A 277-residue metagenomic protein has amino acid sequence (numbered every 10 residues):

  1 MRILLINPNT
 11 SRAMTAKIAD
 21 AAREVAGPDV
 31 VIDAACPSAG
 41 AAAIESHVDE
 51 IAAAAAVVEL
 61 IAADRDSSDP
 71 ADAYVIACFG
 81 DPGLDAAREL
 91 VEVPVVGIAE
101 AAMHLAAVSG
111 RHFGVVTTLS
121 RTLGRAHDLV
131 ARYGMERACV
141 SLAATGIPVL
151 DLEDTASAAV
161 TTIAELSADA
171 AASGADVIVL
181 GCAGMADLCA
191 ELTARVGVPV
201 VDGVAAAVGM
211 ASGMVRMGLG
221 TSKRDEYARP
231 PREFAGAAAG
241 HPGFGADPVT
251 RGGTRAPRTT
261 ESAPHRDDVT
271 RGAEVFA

Functional and structural regions predicted by a protein language model:
I3-V25: N-terminal beta1-alpha1 ligand-phosphate binding loop
L5, S68-C78, A175-A183: Periplasmic-binding protein-like
A13, A107-A144, A158, G213-P248 (+1 more regions): Short, glycine-/small-residue-rich phosphate/pyrophosphate-handling segment
A34-V58, L150-T155: N-terminal beta-loop-helix "entrance" segment that forms/cooperates in small-molecule cofactor or anionic ligand
I51-P70, V160-G174: Short, well-structured alpha-helical segments in soluble
A55-R111, V115: Glycine/small-residue-rich loop that forms an oxyanion/phosphate-binding "nest" at active or ligand-binding sites
H127-C182, L188: Active-site rim beta-loop-alpha module in soluble metabolic enzymes
A246-V249, P257-H265: Intrinsically disordered, low-complexity segments enriched in serine/proline and basic residues
